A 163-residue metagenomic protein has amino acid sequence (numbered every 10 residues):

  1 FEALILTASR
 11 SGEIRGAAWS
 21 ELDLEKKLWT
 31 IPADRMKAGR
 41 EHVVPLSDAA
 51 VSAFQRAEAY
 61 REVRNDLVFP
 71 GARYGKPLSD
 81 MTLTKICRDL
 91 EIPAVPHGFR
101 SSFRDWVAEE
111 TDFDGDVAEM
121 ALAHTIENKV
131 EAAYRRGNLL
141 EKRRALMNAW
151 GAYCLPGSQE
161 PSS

Functional and structural regions predicted by a protein language model:
F1-E2: Short amphipathic alpha helix immediately N-terminal
T7, G12, G16-A59, I126-K129: Conserved tyrosine-mediated DNA breakage-rejoining catalytic core shared by Y-recombinases
T7, V44, S52, R56-Y74 (+3 more regions): Short, basic (Lys/Arg/His-rich) helix/loop patches that form interaction surfaces in the mid-to-C-terminal regions
T30-G39, V51, G75, E109-D112 (+1 more regions): Catalytic-site neighborhood detector that most strongly recognizes the C-terminal catalytic loop/helix of tyrosine
H42, L46, S79-T82, V130 (+1 more regions): Residues at alpha-helix caps and immediate loop-helix transition turns in enzyme cores, especially N- and C-cap
S162-S163: Intrinsically disordered, low-complexity and often Lys/Arg-enriched segments
